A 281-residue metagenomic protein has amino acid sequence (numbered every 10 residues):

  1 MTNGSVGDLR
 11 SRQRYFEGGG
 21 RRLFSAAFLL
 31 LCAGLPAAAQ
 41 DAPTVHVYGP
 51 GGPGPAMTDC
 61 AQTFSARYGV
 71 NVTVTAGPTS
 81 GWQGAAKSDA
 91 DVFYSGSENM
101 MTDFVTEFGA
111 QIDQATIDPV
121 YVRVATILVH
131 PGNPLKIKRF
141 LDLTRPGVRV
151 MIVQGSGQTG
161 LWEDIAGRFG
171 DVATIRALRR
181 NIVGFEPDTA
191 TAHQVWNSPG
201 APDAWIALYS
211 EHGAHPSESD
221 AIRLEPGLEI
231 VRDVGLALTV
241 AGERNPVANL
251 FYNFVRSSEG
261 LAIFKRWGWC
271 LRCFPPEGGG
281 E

Functional and structural regions predicted by a protein language model:
G4-G20, Q40-T73, T79-D89, S97-E98 (+3 more regions): Exported/periplasmic ABC-transporter solute-binding proteins
R22-G34: Bacterial N-terminal signal peptides
L35-A39: Sec/Tat signal peptide C-region and signal peptidase I cleavage site
